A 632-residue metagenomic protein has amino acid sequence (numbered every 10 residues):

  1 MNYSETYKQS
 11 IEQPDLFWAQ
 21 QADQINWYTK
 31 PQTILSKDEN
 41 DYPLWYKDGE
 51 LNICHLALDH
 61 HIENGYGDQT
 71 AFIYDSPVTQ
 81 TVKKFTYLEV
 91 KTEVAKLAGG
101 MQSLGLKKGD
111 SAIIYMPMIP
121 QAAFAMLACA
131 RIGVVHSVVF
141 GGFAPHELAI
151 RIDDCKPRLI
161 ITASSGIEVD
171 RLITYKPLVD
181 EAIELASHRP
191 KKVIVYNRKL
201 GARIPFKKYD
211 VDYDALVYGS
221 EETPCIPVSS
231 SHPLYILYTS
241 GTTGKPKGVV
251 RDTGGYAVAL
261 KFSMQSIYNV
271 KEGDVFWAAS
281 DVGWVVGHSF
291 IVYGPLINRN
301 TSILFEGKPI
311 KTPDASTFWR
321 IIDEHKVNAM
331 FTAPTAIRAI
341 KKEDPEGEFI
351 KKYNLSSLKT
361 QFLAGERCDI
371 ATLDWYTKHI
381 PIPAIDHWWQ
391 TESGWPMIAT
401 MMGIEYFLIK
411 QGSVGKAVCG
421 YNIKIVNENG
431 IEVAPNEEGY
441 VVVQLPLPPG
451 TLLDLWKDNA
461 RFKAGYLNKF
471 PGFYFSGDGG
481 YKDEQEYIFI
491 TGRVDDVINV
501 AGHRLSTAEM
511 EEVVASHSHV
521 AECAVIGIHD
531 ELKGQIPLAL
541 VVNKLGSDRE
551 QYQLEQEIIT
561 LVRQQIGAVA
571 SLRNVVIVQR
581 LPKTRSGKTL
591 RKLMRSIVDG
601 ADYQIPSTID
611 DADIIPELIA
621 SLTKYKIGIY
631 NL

Functional and structural regions predicted by a protein language model:
C54, D68, F72-L127, A144-A149 (+2 more regions): Conserved AMP-binding/adenylate-forming core of the ANL superfamily
D68-T70, V193-Y196, P205-Y238, K245 (+4 more regions): Conserved pre-ATP/AMP-binding loop-to-beta segment of ANL
L127, R131-D214, P334: Structural core segment of the AMP-binding/adenylate-forming
V139-S165, V179, D323, M330 (+7 more regions): AMP-binding/adenylate-forming catalytic core of the ANL superfamily
K191-N197, L532-Q535, Q564-T589, D602-N631: AMP-binding/adenylate-forming catalytic domain of the ANL superfamily
D214, N300, N328-T332, K342-L408 (+1 more regions): Gly/Ser/Thr-rich phosphate-binding loop
A257-V275, V285-N328, K342-E348: Conserved AMP-binding/adenylation subdomain of ANL enzymes
K416-G420, I431-Y466, L505, D602-Y603: Conserved ATP/PPi-binding loop(s) of AMP-dependent carboxylate-activating enzymes
